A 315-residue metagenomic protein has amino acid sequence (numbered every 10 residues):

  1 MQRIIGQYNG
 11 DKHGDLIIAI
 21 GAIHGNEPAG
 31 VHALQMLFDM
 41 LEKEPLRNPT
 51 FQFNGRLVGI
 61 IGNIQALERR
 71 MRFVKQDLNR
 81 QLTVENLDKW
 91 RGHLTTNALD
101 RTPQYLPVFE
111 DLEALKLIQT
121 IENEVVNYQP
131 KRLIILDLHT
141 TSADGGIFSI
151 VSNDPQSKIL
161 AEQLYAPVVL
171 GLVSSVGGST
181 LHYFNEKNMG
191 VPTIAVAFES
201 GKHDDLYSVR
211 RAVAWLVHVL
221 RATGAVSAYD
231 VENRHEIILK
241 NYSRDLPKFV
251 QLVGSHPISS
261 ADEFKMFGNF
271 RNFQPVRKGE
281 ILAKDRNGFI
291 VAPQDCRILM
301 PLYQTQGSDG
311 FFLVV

Functional and structural regions predicted by a protein language model:
M1-V315: Structured catalytic-domain cores with a bias toward divalent-metal coordination
